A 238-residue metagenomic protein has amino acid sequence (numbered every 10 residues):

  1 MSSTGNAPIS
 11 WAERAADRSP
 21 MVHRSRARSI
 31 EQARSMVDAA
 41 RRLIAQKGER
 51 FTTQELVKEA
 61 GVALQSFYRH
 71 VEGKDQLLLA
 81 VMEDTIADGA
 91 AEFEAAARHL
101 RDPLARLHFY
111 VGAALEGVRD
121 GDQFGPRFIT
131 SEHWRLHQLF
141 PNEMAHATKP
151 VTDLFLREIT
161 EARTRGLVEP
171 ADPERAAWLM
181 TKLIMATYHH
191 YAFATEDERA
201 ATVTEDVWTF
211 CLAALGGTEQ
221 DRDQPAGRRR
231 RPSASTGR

Functional and structural regions predicted by a protein language model:
M1-E31, E219-R238: N-terminal intrinsically disordered/low-complexity leader segments
R26, A45-F51, L167-A171: Short, charged helix-capping/linker segments at alpha-helix termini
S29, A33, L78, M82 (+4 more regions): Amphipathic, non-transmembrane alpha-helical scaffold segments
E31, S35, A39, L43-Q76 (+2 more regions): Helix-turn-helix
A39-L43, G117, L183: Short amphipathic alpha-helical elements of helix-turn-helix/winged-helix folds
A80, E94-G121, A177-M180, G227-P232: Hydrophobic alpha-helical connector segments
L115-R157, T164-V168: Short secondary-structure transition hinges
P126-T130, P141, A145, R163-T209 (+2 more regions): Hydrophobic/aromatic-rich alpha-helical bundle segments in the mid-to-C-terminal region
